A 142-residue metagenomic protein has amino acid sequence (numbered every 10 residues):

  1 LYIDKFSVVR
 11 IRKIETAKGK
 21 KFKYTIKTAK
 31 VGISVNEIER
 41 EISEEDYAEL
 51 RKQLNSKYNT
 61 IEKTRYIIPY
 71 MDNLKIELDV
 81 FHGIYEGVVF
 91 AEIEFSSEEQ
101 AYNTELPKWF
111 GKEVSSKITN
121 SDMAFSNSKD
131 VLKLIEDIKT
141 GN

Functional and structural regions predicted by a protein language model:
L1-N142: Phosphate-end processing signature that detects enzymes handling 5′-triphosphorylated RNA and polyphosphate
